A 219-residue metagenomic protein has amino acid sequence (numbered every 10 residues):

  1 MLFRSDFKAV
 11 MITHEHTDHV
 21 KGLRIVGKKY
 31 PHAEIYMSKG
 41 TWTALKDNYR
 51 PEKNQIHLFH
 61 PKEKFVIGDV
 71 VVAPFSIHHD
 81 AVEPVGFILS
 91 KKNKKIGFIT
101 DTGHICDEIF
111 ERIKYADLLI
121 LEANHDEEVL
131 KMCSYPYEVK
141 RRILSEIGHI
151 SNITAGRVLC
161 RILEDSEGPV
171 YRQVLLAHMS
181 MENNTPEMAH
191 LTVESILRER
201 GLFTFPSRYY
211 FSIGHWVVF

Functional and structural regions predicted by a protein language model:
M1-F3, H60-L118: Core dinuclear metal-dependent hydrolase active-site scaffold
M1-M37: Active-site metal-binding motif and surrounding structural segment of the metallo-beta-lactamase
F7, K53, A116-D117: Short, well-ordered alpha-helix to beta-strand connector turns
F7-H16, Y36-K39, G97-T100, I120-E122 (+2 more regions): Active-site neighborhood of phospho(di)ester-bond hydrolases with catalytic His/Asp-centered motifs
H16-V20, T43-A44, A81-V82, I105-D107 (+2 more regions): Active-site environment of divalent metal-dependent phosphoester hydrolases
K21-Y30, K46-N48, N184-L191: Metal-dependent catalytic neighborhoods of phosphoester/phosphodiester hydrolases
I56-H60, F211: Short acidic-hydrophobic, aromatic-tinged amphipathic segments that line or gate anion-handling sites
D107-S207: Cap/insert and terminal regions of metallo-dependent hydrolase folds
